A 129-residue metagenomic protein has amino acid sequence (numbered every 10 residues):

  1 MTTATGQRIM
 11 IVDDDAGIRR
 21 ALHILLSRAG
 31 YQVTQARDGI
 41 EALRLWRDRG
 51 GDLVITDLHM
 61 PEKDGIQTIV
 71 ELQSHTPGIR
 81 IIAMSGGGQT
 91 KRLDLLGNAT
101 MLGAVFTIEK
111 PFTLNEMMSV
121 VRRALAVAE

Functional and structural regions predicted by a protein language model:
M1-M10, T113-E129: Non-catalytic signal-transmission and effector/linker regions of two-component phosphorelay proteins
A16-T34, L102: Two-component/phosphorelay signaling modules centered on CheY-like receiver
R37-E41, D64-Q67: Acidic catalytic/metal-coordinating carboxylates
R44, I66-G78: Short amphipathic alpha-helix used as the core "switch/output" element in two-component signaling
D57: Active-site residues of response regulator receiver
M60: Receiver (REC) domain active-site loop signature in two-component systems and cognate sites in sensor histidine kinases
Q67, G88-I108, N115, S119: Alpha4 helix (beta4-alpha4-beta5 surface) of REC/receiver domains from two-component response regulators
M84-G86: Hydrophobic/aromatic residues positioned on beta-strands within the core alpha/beta folds
